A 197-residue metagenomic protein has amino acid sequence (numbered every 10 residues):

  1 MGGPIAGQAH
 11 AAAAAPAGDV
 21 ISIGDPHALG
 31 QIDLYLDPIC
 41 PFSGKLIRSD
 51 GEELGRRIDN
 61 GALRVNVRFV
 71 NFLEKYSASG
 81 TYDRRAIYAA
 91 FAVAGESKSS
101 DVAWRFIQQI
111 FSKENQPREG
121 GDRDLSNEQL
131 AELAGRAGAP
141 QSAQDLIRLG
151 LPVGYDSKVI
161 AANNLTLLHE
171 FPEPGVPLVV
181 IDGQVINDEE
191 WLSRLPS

Functional and structural regions predicted by a protein language model:
M1-A78, K158-N164, L168, R194-S197: Extracytoplasmic thiol/disulfide redox context detector
G3, A131-S197: C-terminal cap of thioredoxin/glutaredoxin-like
A28-G30, E119-L125: Short, exposed beta-strand "edge-strand" segments with a Pro/Gly-rich flavor and a Y/T-containing core
P38, I87, P177: Residue-level detector of short, conserved catalytic/binding motifs and their immediate flanks
G44-D122: Structural alpha/beta surface segment adjacent to cysteine/selenocysteine redox centers across thiol/disulfide enzymes
G51, A103, N127, A143-Q144: Alpha-helix initiation and N-capping motif
L125-A131: A metal-dependent, Asp-based hydrolase signature
